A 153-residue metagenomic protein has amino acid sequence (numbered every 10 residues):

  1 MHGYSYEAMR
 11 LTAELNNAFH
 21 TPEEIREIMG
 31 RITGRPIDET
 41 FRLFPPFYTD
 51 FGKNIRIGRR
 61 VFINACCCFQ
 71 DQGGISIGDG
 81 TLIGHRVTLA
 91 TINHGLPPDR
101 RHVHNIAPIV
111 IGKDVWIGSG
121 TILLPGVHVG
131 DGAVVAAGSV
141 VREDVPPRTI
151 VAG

Functional and structural regions predicted by a protein language model:
M1-T40: Terminal amphipathic alpha-helical/low-complexity segments used for targeting or macromolecular assembly
F47-I57, F62-H128: Flexible, glycine/small-residue-enriched loop-and-beta-strand segment within the central core of proteins
V87, H94, S139-V140, P146: Flexible glycine-rich beta->alpha loop in the catalytic core of nucleotide-sugar glycosyltransferases
S119-V134, G138-D144: Beta-rich strand-turn-strand
